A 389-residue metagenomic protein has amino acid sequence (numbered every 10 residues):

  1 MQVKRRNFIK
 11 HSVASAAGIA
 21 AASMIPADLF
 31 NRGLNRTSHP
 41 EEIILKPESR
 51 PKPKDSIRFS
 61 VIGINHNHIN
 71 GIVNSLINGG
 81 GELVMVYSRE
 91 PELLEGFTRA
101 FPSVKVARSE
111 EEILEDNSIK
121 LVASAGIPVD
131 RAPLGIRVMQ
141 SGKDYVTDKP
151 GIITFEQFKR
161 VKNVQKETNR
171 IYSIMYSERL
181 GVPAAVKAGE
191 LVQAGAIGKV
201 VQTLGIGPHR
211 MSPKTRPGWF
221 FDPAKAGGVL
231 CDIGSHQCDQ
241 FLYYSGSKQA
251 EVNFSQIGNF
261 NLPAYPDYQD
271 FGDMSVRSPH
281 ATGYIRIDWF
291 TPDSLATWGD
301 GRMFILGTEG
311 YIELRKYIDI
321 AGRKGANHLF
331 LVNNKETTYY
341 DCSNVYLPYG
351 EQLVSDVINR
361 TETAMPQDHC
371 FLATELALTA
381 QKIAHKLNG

Functional and structural regions predicted by a protein language model:
M1-N7, F30-G33: N-terminal secretory signal peptides
H11-P53, L121-A123, L353-G389: C-terminal helix-rich "cap/oligomerization" subdomain common to oxidoreductases
I19, S23-F101: N-terminal Rossmann-like dinucleotide-binding module
H39-R50, D239-I320, G350-N359: Contiguous beta-strand/loop segments that form the cofactor/metal-binding neighborhood of enzyme cores
V104-V164: Beta-loop-alpha module in the N-terminal Rossmann-like domain of NAD(P)-dependent dehydrogenases, especially those
I152-P213: A contiguous active-site-proximal alpha/beta segment in oxidoreductase catalytic domains
G181-G205, P217, C231-F260, G272-T282: Oxidoreductase and adenylate-handling cofactor-binding alpha/beta cores
G299, L314-G389: C-terminal active-site/capping subdomain that shapes the small-molecule cofactor and substrate pocket of enzyme
